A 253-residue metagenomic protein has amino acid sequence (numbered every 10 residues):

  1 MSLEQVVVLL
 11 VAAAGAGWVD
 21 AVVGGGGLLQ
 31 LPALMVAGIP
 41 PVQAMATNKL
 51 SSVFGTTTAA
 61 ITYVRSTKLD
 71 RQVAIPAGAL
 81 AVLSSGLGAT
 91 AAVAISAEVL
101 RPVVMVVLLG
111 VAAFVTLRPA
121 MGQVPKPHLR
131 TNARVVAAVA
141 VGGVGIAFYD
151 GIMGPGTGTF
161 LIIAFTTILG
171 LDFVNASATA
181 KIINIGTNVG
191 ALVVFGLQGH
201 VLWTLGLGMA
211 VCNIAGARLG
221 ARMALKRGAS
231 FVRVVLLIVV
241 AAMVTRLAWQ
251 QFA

Functional and structural regions predicted by a protein language model:
M1-P40, K126-S177: Selected transmembrane alpha-helices and immediately adjacent juxtamembrane segments of polytopic inner-membrane
V6, K49, V104-L108, A112 (+3 more regions): Residues within membrane-spanning alpha-helices of integral membrane proteins, especially the hydrophobic core/packing
L10, A14, W18, K49 (+9 more regions): Residue-level signature of the transmembrane alpha-helical core of multi-pass small-molecule transporters
I39-N48, Q72-P76, G170-K181: Membrane-interface alpha-helices at helix entry/exit sites of multi-pass transporters
A46-V106, N188-I238: Selective hydrophobic functional segments
T58-K68, A89, V106-T131, A242-A253: Transmembrane helix exit motif
L87, A91, G143-M153, A191-G199 (+2 more regions): Hydrophobic alpha-helical transmembrane segments in multi-pass integral membrane proteins
